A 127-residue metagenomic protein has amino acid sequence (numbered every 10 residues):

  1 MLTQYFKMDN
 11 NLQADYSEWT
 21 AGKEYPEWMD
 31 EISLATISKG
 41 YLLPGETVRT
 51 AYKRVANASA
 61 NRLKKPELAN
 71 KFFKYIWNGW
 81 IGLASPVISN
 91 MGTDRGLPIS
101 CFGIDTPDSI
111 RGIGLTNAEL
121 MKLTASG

Functional and structural regions predicted by a protein language model:
M1-G127: Extended catalytic cores of very large enzyme megasubunits
